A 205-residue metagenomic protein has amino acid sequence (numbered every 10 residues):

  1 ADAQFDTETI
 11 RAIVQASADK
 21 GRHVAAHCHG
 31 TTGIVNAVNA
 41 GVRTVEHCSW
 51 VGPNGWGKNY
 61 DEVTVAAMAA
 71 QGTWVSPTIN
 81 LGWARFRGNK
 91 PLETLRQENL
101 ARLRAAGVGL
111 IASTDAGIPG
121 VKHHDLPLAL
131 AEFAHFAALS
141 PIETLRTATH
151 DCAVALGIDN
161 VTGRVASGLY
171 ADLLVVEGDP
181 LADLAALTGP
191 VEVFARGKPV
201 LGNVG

Functional and structural regions predicted by a protein language model:
A1-C48, P53-V75, K90-L110: Histidine/acidic residue-rich metal-binding segments in metalloenzymes
D19, T94-D179: His/Asp/Glu-enriched, well-ordered alpha-helical/loop segment that forms or immediately abuts the divalent-metal
C28, I79, D115-A116: Active-site metal-binding loops of divalent metal-dependent hydrolases
A182: Small/polar (Gly/Ser/Thr/Ala-rich) solvent-exposed segments that form structured loops/beta-strands/short helices used
V193: Short aromatic-centered micro-motifs
